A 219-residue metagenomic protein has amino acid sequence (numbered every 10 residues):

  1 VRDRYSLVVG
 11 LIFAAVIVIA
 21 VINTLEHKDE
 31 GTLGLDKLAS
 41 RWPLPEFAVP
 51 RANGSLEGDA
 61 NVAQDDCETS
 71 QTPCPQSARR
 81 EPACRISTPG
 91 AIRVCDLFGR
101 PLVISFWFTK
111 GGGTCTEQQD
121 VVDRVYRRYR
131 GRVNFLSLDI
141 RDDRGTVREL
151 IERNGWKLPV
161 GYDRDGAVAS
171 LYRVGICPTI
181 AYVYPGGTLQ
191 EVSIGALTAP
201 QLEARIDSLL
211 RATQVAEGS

Functional and structural regions predicted by a protein language model:
V1-Q76, E217-S219: N-terminal targeting signals for export/organelle localization
A52, S87-T88, P185: Short, ordered coil/turn segments that flank beta-strands lining enzyme active or ligand-binding pockets
G58-S87, I92-F98, T116: Sequence contexts marking disulfide-bonded cysteines in secreted/extracellular proteins
F98, F106-R124: Conserved redox-active cysteine motifs that mediate thiol-disulfide chemistry, especially di-cysteine Cys-X(1-2)-Cys
G99, E149-K157, R164-Q214: Thiol/disulfide oxidoreductase modules built on the thioredoxin-like
V103-I104, F135, I180: Hydrophobic beta-strand anchors of alpha/beta hydrolase catalytic cores
W107, S137-D139, S193: Residue-level recognition of beta-strand->loop/alpha-helix junctions
T116-R164: Conserved segment of the thioredoxin-like fold in thiol-based oxidoreductases
